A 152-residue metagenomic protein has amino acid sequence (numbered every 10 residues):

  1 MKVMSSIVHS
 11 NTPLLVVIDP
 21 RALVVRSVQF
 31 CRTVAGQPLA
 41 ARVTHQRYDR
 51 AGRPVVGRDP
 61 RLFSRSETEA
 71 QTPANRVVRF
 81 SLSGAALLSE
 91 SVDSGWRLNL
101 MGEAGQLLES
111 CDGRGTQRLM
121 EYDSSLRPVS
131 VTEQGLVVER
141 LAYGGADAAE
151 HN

Functional and structural regions predicted by a protein language model:
M1-N152: Beta-strand elements of repeat-based all-beta scaffolds
